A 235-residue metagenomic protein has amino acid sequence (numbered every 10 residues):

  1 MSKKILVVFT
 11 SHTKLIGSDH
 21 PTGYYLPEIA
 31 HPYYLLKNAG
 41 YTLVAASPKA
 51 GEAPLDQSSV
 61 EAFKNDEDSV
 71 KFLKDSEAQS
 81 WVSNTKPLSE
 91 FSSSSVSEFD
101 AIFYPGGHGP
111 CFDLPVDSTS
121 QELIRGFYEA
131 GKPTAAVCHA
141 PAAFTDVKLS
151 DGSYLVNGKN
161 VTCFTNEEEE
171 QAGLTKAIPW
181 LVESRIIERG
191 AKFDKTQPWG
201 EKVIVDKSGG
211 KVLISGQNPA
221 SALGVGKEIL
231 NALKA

Functional and structural regions predicted by a protein language model:
M1-A130, A142-A235: Extended, subdomain-level signal for the structured scaffold at the beginning of enzyme domains
T134-A135: Conserved, well-structured core segments that form or line functional sites
C138: Alpha-helical segment proximal to the catalytic Tyr-Lys
